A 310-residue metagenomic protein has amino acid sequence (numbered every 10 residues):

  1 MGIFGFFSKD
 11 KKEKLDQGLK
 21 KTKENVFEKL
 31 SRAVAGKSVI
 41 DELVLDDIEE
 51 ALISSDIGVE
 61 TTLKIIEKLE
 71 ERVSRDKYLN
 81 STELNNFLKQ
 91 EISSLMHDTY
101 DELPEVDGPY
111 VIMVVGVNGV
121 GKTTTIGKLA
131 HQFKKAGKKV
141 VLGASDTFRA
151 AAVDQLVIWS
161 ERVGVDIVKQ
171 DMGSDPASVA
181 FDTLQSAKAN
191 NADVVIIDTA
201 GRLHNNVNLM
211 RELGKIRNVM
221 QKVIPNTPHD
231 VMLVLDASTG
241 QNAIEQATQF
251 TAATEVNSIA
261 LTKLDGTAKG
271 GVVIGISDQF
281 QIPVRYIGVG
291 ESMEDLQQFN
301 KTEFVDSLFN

Functional and structural regions predicted by a protein language model:
M1-E102, D107-V114, H131, K135 (+2 more regions): Non-catalytic terminal/linker segments enriched in charged/polar, low-complexity residues
A35, S93, D101-N310: P-loop/Walker A NTP-binding module and the surrounding RecA-like catalytic core of P-loop NTPases
